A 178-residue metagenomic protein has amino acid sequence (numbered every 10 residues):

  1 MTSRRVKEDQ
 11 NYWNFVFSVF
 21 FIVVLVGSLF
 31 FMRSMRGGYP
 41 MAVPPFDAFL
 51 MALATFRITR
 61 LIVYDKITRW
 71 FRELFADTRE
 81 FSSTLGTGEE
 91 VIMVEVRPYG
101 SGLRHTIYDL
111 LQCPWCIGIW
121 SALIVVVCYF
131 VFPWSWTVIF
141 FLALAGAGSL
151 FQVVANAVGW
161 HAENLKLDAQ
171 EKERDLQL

Functional and structural regions predicted by a protein language model:
M1-D9: Short, Lys/Arg-rich, polar N-terminal cytosolic tail immediately upstream of the first transmembrane signal-anchor
E8-T55, C128-F130: Long, highly hydrophobic alpha-helical transmembrane signal-anchor segments
P45-F71: Hydrophobic alpha-helical membrane-embedded segments
T55-R57, L144-V153: Alpha-helical transmembrane segments and their membrane-interface exit regions
V63-F75, N156-N164: Juxtamembrane/interfacial segments flanking transmembrane helices
T78-L111: Short membrane-interface loop/juxtamembrane segments of multi-pass integral membrane proteins
R79, H161-Q177: Short, highly charged, low-complexity non-transmembrane loops/tails of multi-pass membrane proteins
I119-Y129: Hydrophobic, membrane-inserted alpha-helices
